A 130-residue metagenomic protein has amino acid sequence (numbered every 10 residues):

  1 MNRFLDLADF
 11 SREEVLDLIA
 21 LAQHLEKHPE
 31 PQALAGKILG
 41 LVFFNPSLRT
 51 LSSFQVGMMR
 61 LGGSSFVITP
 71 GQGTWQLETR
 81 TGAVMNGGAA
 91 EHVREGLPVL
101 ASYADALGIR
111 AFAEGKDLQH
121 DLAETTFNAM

Functional and structural regions predicted by a protein language model:
M1-V56: Positively charged, low-complexity intrinsically disordered leader regions
D6-D9, D17, E78, D105 (+2 more regions): Acidic-enriched, low-complexity/disordered segments with a strong bias for Aspartate over Glutamate
L7-S11, P46, M85-H92, L118 (+1 more regions): Catalytic cores of large soluble enzymes that bind and process phosphate-bearing ligands
F10, L21-H28, L61, G96-Y103 (+1 more regions): Change "in soluble alpha/beta enzymes" to "in soluble alpha/beta proteins
E14-A20, T81-M85, E114-Q119: Short linear motifs at secondary-structure transitions and domain/linker junctions
I38, F43-S102: Active-site cofactor/substrate anionic-group-binding motifs, chiefly glycine- and Lys/Arg-rich phosphate-binding loops
A89-M130: Anion-binding alpha/beta catalytic cores of soluble intermediary-metabolism enzymes, centered on
